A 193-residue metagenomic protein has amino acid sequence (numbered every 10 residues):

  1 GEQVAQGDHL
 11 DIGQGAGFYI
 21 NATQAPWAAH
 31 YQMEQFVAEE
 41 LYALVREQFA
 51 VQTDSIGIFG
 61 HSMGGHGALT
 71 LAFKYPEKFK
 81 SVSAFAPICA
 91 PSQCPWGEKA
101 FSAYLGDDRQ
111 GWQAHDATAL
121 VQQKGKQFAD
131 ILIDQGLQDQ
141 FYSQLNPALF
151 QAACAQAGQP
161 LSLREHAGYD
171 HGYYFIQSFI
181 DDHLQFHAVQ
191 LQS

Functional and structural regions predicted by a protein language model:
G1-S193: Non-catalytic cap/lid and distal C-terminal segments of serine-dependent acyl enzymes
